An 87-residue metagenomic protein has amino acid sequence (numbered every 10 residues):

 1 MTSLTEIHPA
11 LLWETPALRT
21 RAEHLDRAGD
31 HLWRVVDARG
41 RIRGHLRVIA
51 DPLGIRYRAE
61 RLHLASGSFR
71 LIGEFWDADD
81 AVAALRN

Functional and structural regions predicted by a protein language model:
M1-R39, A65-R70: Negatively charged, low-complexity tracts enriched in Asp/Glu with abundant Ser/Thr
A22, H45, I72-E74: Well-ordered beta-strand positions in beta-sheet-rich domains
L32, L46, D77-A78: A generic structural signal for ordered secondary structure
R43-S68: Short aromatic-glycine-(Arg/Gly/Cys) micro-motifs in beta-strand/loop hairpins
H63-S68, G73-N87: A short, charged, amphipathic alpha-helix used as a generic interaction element across diverse proteins
